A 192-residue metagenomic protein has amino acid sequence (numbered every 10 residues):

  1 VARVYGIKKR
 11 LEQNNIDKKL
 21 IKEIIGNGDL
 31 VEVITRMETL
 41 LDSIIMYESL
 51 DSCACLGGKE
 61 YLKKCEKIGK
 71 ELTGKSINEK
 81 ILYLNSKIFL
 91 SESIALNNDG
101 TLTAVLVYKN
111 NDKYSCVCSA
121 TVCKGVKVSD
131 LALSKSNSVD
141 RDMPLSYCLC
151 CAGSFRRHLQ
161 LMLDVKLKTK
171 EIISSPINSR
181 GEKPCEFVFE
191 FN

Functional and structural regions predicted by a protein language model:
V1-M143, K168-E171, P176-R180, N192: N-terminal accessory segment detector
E60, S154, E186-V188: Intrinsic disorder/low-structure terminal segments
N137, R141, L145-D164: Active-site helix/loop of acyl-thioester processing domains in fatty-acid/polyketide metabolism, spanning hotdog-fold
L161-E171, P184-E190: Secondary-structure-rich domain cores
